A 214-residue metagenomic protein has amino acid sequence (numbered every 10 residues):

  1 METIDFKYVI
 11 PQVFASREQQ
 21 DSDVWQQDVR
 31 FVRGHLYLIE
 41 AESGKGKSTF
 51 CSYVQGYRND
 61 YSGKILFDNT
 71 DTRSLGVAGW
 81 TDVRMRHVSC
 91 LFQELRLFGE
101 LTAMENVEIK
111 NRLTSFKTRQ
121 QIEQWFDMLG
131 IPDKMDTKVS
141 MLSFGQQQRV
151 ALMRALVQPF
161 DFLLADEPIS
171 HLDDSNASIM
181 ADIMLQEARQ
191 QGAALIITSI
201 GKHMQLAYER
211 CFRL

Functional and structural regions predicted by a protein language model:
Q55: Helix-to-loop junction immediately C-terminal to a conserved catalytic motif
G63-R73: Conserved ABC transporter NBD signature motif
T72-S89: ABC ATPase NBD coupling module
E94, E100-L113: Q-loop/switch helix immediately C-terminal to the Walker
R119-K134: Conserved ABC ATPase "signature" region
K138-Q146: Conserved ABC ATPase signature
L163-E167: Catalytic Walker B motif of ABC-type/P-loop ATPase nucleotide-binding domains
